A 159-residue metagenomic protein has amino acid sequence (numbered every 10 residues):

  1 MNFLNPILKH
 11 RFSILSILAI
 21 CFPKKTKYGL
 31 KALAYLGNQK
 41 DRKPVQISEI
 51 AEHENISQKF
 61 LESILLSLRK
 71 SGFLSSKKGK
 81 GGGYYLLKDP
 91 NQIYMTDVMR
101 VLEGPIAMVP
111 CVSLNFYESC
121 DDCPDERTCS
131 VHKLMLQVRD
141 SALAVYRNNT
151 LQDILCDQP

Functional and structural regions predicted by a protein language model:
M1-L18: Short, intrinsically disordered or compositionally biased N-terminal tails of bacterial proteins
K24-L30, A34-I56: N-terminal helix-turn-helix DNA-binding core of bacterial DNA-binding proteins
L36, I64-R69: Basic amphipathic alpha-helical segments that dock to polyanions
K59: Key DNA-contact positions within bacterial/archaeal DNA-binding proteins
K70-F73, V101: Residue cluster at the C-terminal edge of the helix-turn-helix DNA-binding motif
F73-K80, Y85-L87: Beta-hairpin "wing" of winged helix-turn-helix
L87-P159: Non-DNA-binding regulatory cores of transcription-related proteins, predominantly C-terminal effector-binding
